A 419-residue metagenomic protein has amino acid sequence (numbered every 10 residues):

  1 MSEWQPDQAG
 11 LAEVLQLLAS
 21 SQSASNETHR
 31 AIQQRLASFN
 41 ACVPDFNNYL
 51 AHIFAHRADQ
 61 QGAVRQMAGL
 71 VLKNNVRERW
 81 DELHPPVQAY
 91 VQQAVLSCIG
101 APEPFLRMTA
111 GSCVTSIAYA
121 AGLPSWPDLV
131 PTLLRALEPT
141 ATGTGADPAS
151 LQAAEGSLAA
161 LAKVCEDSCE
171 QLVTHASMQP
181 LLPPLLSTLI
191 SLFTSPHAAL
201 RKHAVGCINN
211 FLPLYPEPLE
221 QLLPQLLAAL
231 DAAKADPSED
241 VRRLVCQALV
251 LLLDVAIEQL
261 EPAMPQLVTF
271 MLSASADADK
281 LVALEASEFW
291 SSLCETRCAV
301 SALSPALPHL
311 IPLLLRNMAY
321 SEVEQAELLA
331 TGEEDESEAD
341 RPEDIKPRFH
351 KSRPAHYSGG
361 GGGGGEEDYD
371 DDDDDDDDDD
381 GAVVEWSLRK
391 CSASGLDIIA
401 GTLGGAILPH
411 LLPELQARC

Functional and structural regions predicted by a protein language model:
M1-C419: Karyopherin-beta/Importin-beta family HEAT-repeat alpha-solenoid scaffold
